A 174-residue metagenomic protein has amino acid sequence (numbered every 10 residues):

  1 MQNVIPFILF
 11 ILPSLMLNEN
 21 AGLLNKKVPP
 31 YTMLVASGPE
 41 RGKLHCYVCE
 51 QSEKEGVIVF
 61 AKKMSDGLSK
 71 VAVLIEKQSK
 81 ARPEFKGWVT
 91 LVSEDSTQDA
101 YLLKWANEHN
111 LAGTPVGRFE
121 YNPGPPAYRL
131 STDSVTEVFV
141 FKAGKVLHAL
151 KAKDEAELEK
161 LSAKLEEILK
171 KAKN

Functional and structural regions predicted by a protein language model:
M1-F10: Sec-dependent signal peptide recognition, specifically the positively charged N-region followed immediately by
L17-Y47, D66: N-terminal "domain-start" segment that seeds a small globular fold
T32, W105-T132: Short, internal strand/loop/helix patches that form the active-site neighborhood or redox-interaction surface
L44-S69, W88-T90: Short active-site neighborhood of thiol/selenol oxidoreductases, capturing the structured segment around
Q51-S52, E120-L161: Thiol/disulfide oxidoreductase modules built on the thioredoxin-like
S52-V57, R82-G87, A112-T114, V135 (+1 more regions): Loop/turn elements at helix/coil->beta-strand transitions in domains of secreted/extracellular proteins
G67-V89: Conserved helix-turn-beta segment immediately C-terminal to the redox Cys motif in thioredoxin-like folds
E84-Q98, L111-P123: Thiol-based oxidoreductase modules, predominantly thioredoxin-like and allied folds used for disulfide exchange
